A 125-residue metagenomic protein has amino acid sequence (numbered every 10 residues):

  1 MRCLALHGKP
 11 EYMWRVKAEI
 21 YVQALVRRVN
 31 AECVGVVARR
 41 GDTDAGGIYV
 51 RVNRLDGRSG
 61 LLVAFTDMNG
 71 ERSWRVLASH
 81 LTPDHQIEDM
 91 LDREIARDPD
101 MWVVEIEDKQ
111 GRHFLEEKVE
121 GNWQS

Functional and structural regions predicted by a protein language model:
R2-S125: Polybasic/polar functional segments that serve as interface/processing modules
